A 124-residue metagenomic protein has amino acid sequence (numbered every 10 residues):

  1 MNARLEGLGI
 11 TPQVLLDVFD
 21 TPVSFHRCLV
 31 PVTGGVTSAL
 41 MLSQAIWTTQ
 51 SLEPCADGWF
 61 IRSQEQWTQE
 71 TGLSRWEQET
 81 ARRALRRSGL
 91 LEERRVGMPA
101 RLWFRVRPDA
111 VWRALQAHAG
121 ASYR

Functional and structural regions predicted by a protein language model:
M1-Q66: Short recognition helix of helix-turn-helix/winged-helix DNA-binding domains
M1-V14, P108-R124: Charged low-complexity intrinsically disordered patches
V18, G35, E93, Q116-Y123: Long, compositionally biased, intrinsically disordered segments
F19-S24, P99-R107: Short, exposed beta-strand "edge-strand" segments with a Pro/Gly-rich flavor and a Y/T-containing core
R27-V32, L90, P108-Q116: Short alpha-helical interface patches
Q44, V96, R107-D109: Generic beta-structure capping elements
T49-R105: Winged helix-turn-helix DNA-binding recognition segment
